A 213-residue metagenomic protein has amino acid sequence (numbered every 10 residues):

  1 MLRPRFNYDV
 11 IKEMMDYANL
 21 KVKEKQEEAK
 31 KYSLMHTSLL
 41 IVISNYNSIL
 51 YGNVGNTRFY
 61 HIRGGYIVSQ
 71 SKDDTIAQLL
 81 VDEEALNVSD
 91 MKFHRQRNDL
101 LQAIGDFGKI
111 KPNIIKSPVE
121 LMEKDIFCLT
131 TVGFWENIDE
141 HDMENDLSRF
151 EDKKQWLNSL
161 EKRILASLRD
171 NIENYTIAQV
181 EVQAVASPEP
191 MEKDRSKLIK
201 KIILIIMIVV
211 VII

Functional and structural regions predicted by a protein language model:
M1-I213: PP2C/PPM-type serine/threonine phosphatase catalytic domain
